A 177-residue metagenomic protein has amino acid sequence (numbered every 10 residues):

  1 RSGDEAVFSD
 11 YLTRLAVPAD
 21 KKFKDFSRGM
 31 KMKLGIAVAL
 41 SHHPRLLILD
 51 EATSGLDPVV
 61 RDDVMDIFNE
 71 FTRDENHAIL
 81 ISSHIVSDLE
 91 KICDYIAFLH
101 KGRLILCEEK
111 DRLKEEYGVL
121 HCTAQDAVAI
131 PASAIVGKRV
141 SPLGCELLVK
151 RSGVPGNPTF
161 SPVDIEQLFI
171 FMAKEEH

Functional and structural regions predicted by a protein language model:
R1-S87, K91-H100, L106: ABC transporter nucleotide-binding domains
L15, A39, K110-R112, G137-R139: Short secondary-structure boundary/capping segments
G35, E116-Y117, G144: Short, surface-exposed beta-edge/turn micro-motifs
S83, A124, K150-R151: Short secondary-structure boundary segments
V86, A127, I165-E166: Alpha-helix N-cap/helix-start and coil->helix boundary motif
R103-Q125, P131: Conserved beta-strand-loop-alpha-helix hinge in the C-terminal portion of ABC ATPase nucleotide-binding domains
K114, A127-S133, S152-P158: Short loop/helix-cap segments at secondary-structure boundaries that form the rim of catalytic
V136-H177: C-terminal coupling/interaction segments
